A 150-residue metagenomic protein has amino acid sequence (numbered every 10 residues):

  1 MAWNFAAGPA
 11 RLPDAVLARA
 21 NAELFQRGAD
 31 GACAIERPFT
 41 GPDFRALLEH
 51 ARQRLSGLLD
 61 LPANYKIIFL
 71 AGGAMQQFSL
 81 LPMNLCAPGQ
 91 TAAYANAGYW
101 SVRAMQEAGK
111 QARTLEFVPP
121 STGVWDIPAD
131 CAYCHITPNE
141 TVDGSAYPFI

Functional and structural regions predicted by a protein language model:
M1, A63-Y65, A112-R113: A short helix-to-beta-strand connector/capping loop
A2-R52: A glycine-/small-polar-enriched, mobile loop at the entrance of the PLP active site in fold-type I
A6, F69, Q76-I150: Conserved PLP-enzyme active-site core in the AAT-like
E23-R27, L58, P88, Q111: Change "in soluble alpha/beta enzymes" to "in soluble alpha/beta proteins
A29, N64, Q90-T91: Secondary-structure boundary/capping residues
A32-L80, N84, G98, Q106-E107: Conserved N-terminal alpha-helix of the aminotransferase class I/II PLP-enzyme fold
